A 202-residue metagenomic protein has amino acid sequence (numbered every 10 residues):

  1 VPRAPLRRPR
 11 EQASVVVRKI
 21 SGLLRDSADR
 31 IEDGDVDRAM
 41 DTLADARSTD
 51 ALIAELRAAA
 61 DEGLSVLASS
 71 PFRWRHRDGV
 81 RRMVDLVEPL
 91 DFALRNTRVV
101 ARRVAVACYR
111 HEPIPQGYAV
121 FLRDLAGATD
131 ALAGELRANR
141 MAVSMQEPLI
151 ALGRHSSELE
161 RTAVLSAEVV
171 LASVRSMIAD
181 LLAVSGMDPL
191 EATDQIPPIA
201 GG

Functional and structural regions predicted by a protein language model:
V1-D45: A transmembrane helix-and-boundary motif of multi-pass membrane transporters/channels
D26, R30-A105, Y109-R110: Structured inter-helical modules in multipass membrane proteins
R82-G202: Soluble C-terminal extramembrane regulatory/interaction domains of multi-pass membrane proteins
